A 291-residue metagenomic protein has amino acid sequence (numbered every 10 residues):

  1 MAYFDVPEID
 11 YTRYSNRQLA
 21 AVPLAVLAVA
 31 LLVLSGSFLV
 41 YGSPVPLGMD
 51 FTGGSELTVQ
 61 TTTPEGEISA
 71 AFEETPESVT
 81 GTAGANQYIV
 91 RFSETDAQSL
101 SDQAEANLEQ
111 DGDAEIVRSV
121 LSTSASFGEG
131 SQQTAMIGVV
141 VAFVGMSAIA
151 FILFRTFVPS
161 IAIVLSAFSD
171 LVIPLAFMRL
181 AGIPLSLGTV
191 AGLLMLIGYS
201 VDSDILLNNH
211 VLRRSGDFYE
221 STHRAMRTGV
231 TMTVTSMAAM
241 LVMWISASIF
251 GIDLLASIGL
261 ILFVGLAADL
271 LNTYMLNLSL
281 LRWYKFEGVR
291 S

Functional and structural regions predicted by a protein language model:
A2-A150, P184: Structural signature of multi-pass, alpha-helical inner-membrane proteins
Y3, Y14-Q18, I249-S291: Hydrophobic alpha-helical transmembrane segments of membrane transport and translocation systems, primarily multi-pass
G130-I137, D217-L260: Pore- and gate-forming transmembrane helices of large, multi-pass membrane proteins
Q132-S169, I173, M237-I245: Internal alpha-helical transmembrane segments of multipass membrane proteins, especially hydrophobic lipid-embedded
I152, V172, A176, S200-D202 (+5 more regions): Transmembrane alpha-helix boundary/anchor motif
L153-F157, A181-I183, S246-G251, K285: Short helix-capping/hinge motifs at transmembrane helix termini and TM-loop junctions
V158-L212: Hydrophobic transmembrane alpha-helices and their membrane-interface caps in long multi-pass transport proteins
M195-S236, L276, L281-R290: Cytosolic juxtamembrane regions of multi-pass inner-membrane proteins
